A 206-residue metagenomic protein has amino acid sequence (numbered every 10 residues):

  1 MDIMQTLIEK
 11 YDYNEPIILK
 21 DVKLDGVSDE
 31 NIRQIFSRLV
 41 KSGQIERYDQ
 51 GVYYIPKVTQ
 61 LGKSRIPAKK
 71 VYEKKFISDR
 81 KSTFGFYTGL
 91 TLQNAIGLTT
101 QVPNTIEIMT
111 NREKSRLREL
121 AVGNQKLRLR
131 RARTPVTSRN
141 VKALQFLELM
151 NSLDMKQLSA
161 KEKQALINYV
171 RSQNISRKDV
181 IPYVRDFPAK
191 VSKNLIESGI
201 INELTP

Functional and structural regions predicted by a protein language model:
M1-D2, N140: Short helix-coil-helix linker/hinge
D2-F76: Short beta-edge/loop segments at beta->alpha junctions of small alpha/beta modules that act as binding/recognition
S28, L98-T99, P188: Short coil/loop linkers at secondary-structure junctions
G43-Q44, T83, R118: Residue-level detector of beta-strand structural context in well-folded domains
Q44, T100, N174-I175: Short alpha-helix boundary/capping elements
G62-G89, A95-T105: Charged, helix-prone or intrinsically disordered regulatory segments positioned adjacent to compact structured domains
T91-Q164: Conserved, surface-exposed functional patches that form binding/active-site neighborhoods
R131-P206: Hydrophobic alpha-helical interaction segments
